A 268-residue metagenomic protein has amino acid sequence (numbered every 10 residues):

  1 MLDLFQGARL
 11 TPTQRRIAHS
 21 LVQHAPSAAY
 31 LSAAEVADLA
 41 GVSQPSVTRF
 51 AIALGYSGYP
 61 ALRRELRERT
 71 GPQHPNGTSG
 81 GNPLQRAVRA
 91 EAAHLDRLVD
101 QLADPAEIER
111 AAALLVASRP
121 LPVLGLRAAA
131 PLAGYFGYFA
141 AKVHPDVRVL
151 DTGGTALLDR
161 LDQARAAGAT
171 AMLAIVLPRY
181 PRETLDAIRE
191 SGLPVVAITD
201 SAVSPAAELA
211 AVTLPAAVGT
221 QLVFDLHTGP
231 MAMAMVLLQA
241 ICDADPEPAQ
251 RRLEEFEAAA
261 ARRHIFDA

Functional and structural regions predicted by a protein language model:
M1-H19, Q23-R110: HTH-adjacent hinge/linker in prokaryotic transcriptional regulators
G7, Q221, Q250-L253: Generic secondary-structure boundary/loop-capping signal
A29, H74, V123, A249 (+1 more regions): Residue-level signal for secondary-structure boundary elements
E107-R119: Glycine-rich phosphate/diphosphate-binding loops that line cofactor/substrate pockets in enzymes
V116-D245: Glycine-rich phosphate-binding loops that contact phosphosugars or nucleotide phosphates
A244-A268: Internal, active-site/partner-interface "lid" segment
